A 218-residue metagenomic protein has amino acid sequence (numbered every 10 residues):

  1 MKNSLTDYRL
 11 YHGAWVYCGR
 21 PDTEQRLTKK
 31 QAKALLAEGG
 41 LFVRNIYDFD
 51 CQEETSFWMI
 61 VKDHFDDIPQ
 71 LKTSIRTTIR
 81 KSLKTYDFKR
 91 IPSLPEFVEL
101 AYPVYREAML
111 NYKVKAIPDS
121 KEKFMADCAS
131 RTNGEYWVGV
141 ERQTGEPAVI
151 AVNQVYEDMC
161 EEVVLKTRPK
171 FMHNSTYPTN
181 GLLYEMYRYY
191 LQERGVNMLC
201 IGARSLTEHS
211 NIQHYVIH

Functional and structural regions predicted by a protein language model:
M1-D48: N-terminal accessory interaction module
M1-L10, N45-Q52, V61-S175, Y189-L191: A conserved beta-strand-loop-helix scaffold within acyl/acetyltransferase catalytic domains
T23-R26, E96, A203-H209: Acidic-and-aromatic substrate-binding clefts and catalytic sites of carbohydrate-active enzymes
A32-L36, L183-Q192: A conserved short alpha-helix in the GNAT/GCN5 acetyltransferase fold that borders and helps form the acetyl-CoA
G39-Y47, L191-R204: Conserved GNAT acetyl-CoA-binding A-motif
Q52-S56, L206-H218: Conserved active-site alpha-helix within GNAT-family acetyltransferase domains
H173-E185: Conserved acetyl-CoA pyrophosphate-binding loop and the N-cap/start of the following alpha-helix in GNAT-like
